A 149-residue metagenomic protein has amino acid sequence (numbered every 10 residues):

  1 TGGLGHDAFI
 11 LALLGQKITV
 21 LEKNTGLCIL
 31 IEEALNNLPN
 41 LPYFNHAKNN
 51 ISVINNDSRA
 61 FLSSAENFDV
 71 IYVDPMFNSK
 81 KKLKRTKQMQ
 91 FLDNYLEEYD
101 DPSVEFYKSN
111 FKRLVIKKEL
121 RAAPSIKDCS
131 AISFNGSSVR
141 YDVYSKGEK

Functional and structural regions predicted by a protein language model:
T1: Conserved S-adenosyl-L-methionine
L4, T25, A60, F77-N78: Short, glycine/acidic-enriched loop or turn micro-motifs at the edges of active sites
L4-Q16: Conserved SAM-binding loop of SAM-dependent methyltransferases across substrates and taxa, primarily the Class I
Q16-K17, N50, K112-R113: Residues at the starts of beta-strands that form the adenosine-phosphate
L21-V70: S-adenosyl-L-methionine
D57-F61, Y95-K108: A short, acidic, amphipathic alpha-helical segment used as a generic capping/interface helix at domain edges
P75-S103: Mobile active-site "lid"/loop adjacent to the S-adenosyl-L-methionine
D101-K146: Conserved Class I SAM-dependent methyltransferase catalytic core
